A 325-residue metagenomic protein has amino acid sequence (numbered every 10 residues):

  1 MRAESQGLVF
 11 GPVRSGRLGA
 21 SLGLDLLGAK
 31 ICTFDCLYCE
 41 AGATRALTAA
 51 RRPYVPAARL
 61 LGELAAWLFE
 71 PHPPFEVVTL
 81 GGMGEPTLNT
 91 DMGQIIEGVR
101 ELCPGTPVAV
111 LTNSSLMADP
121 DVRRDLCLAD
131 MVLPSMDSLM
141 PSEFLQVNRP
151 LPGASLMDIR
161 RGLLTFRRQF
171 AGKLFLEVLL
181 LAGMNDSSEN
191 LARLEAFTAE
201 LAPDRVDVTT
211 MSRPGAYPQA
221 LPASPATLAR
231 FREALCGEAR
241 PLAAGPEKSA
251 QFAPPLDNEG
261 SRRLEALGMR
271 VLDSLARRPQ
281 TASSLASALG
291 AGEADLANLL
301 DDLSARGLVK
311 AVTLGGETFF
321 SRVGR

Functional and structural regions predicted by a protein language model:
M1-R17, G62, P71, S188-R325: Auxiliary Fe-S-binding modules of radical SAM enzymes
L18-A58: Canonical Radical SAM [4Fe-4S] cluster-binding loop centered on the CxxxCxxC motif and its immediate flanking residues
A29, A46, E85-P86, G183-M184: Short strand->helix junction
C39-T44, P74-V77, L139-E143, K173-F175: Short, basic/glycine-rich phosphate-binding loops at helix/coil junctions that contact nucleotide phosphates
A43-T79, Q94: Conserved alpha-helical substructure of the radical SAM core
T79-E85, N113: Glycine-rich beta-strand-to-loop/alpha-helix junction loops that act as flexible
L88-T227: Conserved AdoMet/S-adenosylmethionine-binding subsite of the radical SAM
